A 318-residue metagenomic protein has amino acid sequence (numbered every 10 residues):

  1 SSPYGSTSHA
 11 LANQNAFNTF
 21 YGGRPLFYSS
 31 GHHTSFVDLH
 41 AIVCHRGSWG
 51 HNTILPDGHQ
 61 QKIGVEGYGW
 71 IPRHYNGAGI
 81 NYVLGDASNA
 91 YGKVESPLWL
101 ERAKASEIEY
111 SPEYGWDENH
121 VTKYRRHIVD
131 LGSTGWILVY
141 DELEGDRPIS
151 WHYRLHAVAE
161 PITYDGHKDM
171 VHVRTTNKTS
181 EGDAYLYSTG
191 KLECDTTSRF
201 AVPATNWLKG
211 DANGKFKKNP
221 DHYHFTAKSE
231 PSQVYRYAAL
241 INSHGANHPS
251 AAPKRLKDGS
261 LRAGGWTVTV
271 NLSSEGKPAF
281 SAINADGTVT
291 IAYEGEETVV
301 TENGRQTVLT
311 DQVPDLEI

Functional and structural regions predicted by a protein language model:
S1-S48, N52: Internal mixed beta-strand/loop scaffold within catalytic domains of large alpha/beta enzymes
H33-I318: CBM-like, beta-strand-rich accessory domains located in the C-terminal region of large, secreted polysaccharide-active
